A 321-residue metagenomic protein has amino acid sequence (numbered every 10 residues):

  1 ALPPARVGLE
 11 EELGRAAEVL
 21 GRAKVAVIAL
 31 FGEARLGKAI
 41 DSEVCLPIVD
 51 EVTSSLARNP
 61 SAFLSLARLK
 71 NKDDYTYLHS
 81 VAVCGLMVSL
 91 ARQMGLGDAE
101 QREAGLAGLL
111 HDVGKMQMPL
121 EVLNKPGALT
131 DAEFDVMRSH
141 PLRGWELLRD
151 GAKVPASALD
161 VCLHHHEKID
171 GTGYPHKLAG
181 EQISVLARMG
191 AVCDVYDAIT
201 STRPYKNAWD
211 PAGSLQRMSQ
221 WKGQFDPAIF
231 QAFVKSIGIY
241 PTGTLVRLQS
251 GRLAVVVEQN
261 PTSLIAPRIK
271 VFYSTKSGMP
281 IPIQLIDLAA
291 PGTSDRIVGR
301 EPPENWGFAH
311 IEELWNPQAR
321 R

Functional and structural regions predicted by a protein language model:
A1-E10: His/Asp/Glu-rich acidic catalytic environments and adjacent acidic regulatory segments
L13-R321: Histidine- and acidic-residue-rich, metal-dependent catalytic cores
